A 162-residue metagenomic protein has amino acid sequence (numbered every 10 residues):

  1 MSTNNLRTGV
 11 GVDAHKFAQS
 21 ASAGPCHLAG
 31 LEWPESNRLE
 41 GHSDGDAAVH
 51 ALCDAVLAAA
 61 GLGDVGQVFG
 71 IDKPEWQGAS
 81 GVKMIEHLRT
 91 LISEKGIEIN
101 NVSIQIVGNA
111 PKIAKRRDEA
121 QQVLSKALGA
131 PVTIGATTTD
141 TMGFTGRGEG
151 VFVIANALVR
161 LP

Functional and structural regions predicted by a protein language model:
S2-V123: RNase III-family endoribonuclease catalytic core
D64, P131-V132: Secondary-structure boundary/capping signal
N100, A130-P131: Short acidic capping loops at alpha-helix termini that bridge into adjacent secondary structure
V123-L124, A155: Short, structured secondary-structure boundary patches
I134-T138: Pyridoxal 5′-phosphate
T139-T145: Short, surface-exposed loop/turn segments at secondary-structure boundaries that line and modulate
T145-P162: C-terminal edge-of-domain segments
